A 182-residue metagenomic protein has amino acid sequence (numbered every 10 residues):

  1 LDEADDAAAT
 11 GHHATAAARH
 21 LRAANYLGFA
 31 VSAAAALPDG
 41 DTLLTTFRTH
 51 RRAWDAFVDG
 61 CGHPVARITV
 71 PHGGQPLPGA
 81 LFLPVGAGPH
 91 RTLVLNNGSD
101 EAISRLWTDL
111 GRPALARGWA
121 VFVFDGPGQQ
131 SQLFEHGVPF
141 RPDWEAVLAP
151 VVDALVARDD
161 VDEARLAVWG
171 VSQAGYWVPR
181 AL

Functional and structural regions predicted by a protein language model:
L1-G62: N-terminal targeting or regulatory segments adjacent to alpha/beta-hydrolase or S9 domains
A23, V171-G175: Active-site loop->helix "elbow" adjoining a glycine-rich segment at hydrolase catalytic centers
L43-G88: N-terminal cap/lid segment of alpha/beta-hydrolase-fold proteins
V70-V85, A116, D143, V152-D159: Conserved adenosyl
A87-R91, L95-L133: Short substrate-entry loop that stabilizes the transition state in hydrolases
A114, A181-L182: Aromatic pocket-lining residues of Rossmann-like dinucleotide-binding sites
D125, R165-A167: Residue in the alpha/beta-hydrolase core beta-strand immediately N-terminal to the catalytic nucleophile
G137-V161, V168, W177-R180: Alpha/beta-hydrolase active-site loop
